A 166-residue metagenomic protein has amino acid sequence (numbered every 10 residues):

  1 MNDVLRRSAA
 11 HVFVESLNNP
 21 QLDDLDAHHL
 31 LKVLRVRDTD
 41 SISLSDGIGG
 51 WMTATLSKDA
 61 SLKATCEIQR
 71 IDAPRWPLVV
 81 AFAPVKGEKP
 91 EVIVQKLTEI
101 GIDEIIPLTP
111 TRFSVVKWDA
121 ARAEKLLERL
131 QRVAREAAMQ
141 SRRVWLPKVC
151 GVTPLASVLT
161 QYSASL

Functional and structural regions predicted by a protein language model:
M1-I71, A121: N-terminal positively charged helical leader segments and presequences
D72-L166: RNA substrate-binding interface of SAM-dependent RNA methyltransferases
